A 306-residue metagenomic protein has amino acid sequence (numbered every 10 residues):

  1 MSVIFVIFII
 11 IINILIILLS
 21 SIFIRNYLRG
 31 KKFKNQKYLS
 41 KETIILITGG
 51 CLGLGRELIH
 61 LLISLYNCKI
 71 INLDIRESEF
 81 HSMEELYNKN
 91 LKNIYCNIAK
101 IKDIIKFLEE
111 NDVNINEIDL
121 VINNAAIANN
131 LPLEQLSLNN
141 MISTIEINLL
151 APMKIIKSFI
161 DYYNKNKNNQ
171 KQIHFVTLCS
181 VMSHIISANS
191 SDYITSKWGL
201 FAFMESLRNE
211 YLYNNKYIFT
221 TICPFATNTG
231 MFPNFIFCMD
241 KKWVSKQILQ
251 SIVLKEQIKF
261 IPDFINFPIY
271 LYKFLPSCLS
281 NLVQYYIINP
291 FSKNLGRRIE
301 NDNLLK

Functional and structural regions predicted by a protein language model:
R29-K69: Canonical Rossmann dinucleotide-binding motif of NAD(H)/NADP(H)-dependent dehydrogenases/reductases, specifically
N124-N130: Conserved NAD(P)H cofactor-binding loop of Rossmann-fold oxidoreductase domains
P132-L133, S137-I142: Substrate-binding pocket helix/loop in short-chain dehydrogenase/reductase
I156, S196: Active-site helix of classical SDR
S180: Residue(s) in the substrate-gating loop at a strand-loop-helix junction that position the organic substrate next
I186-I194, S206, F235: Active-site loop-to-helix junction immediately N-terminal to the catalytic Tyr of the SDR YXXXK motif in Rossmann-fold
T221, I236-Y270: C-terminal helical subdomain
